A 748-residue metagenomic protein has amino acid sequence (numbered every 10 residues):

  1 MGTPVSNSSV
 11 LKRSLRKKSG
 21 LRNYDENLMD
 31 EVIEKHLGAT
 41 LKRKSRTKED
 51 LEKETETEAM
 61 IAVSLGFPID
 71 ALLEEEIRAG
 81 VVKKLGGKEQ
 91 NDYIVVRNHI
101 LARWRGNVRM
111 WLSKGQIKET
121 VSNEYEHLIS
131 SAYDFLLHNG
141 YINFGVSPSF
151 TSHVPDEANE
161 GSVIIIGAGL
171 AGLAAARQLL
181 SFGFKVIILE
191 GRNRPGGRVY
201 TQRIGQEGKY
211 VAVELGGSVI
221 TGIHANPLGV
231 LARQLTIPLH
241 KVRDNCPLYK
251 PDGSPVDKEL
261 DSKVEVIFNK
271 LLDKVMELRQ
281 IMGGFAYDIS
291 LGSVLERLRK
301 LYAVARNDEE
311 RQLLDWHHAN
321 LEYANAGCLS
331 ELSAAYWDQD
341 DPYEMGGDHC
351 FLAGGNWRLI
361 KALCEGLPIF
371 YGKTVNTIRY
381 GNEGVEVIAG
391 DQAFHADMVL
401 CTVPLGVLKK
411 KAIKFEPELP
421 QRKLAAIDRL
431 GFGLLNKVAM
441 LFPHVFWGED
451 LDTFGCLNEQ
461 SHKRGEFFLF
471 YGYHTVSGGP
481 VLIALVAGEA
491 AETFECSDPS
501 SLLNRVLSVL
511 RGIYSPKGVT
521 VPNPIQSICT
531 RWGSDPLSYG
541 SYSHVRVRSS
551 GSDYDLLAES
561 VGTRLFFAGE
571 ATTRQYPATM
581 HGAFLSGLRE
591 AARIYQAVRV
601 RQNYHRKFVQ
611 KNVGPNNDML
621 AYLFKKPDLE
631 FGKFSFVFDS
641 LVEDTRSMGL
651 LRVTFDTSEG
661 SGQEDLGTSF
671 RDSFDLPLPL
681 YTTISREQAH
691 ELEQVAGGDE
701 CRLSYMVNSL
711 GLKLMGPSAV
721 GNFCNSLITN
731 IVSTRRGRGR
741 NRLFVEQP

Functional and structural regions predicted by a protein language model:
M1-I100, E126-G140, F144, P148-S152: Long, charge-rich, low-complexity intrinsically disordered regions
M1-K12, K17-S19, R243, P247 (+4 more regions): Plant-biased detector of terminal regions, especially N-terminal secretory signal peptides and adjacent cleavage-site
R43-D70, E74-E75, L112-K118, A132-D134 (+1 more regions): FAD-dinucleotide binding site
L85-K88, V96-G106, I187-G208, C328-L332 (+1 more regions): Short, composition-biased local secondary-structure segments
I94-V121: Short amphipathic alpha-helical interface segments
V108, V403-K409, D639, D656: Short, proline-centered helix/strand-breaking motifs
N123-I129, G716-S718: Short, basic interhelical loop/turn and adjoining N-cap of the next helix at nucleic-acid- or acidic-partner-contacting
N616-P748: Feature captures hydrophobic
